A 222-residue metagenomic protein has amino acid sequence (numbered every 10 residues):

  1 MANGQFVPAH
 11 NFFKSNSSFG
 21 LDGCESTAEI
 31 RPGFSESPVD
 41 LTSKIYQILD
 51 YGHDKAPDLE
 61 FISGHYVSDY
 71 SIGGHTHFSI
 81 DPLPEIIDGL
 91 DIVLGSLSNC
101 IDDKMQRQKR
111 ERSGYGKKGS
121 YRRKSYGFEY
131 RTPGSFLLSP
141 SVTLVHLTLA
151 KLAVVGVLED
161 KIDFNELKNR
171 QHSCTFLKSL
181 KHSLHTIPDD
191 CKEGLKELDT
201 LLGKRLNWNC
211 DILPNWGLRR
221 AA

Functional and structural regions predicted by a protein language model:
M1-Y70, D81-A222: C-terminal accessory/tail domains of diverse enzymes
